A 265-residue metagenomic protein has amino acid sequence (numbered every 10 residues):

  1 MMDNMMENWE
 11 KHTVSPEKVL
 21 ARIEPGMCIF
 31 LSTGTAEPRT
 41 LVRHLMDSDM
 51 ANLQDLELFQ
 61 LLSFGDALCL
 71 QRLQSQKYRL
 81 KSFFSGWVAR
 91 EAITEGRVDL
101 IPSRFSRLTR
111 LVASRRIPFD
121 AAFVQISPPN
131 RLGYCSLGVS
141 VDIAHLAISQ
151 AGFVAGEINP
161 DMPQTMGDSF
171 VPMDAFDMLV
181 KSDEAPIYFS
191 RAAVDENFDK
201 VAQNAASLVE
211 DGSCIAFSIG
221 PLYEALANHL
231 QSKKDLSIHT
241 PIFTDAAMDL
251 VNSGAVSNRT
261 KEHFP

Functional and structural regions predicted by a protein language model:
M1-P265: Conserved alpha/beta enzyme-core scaffold
